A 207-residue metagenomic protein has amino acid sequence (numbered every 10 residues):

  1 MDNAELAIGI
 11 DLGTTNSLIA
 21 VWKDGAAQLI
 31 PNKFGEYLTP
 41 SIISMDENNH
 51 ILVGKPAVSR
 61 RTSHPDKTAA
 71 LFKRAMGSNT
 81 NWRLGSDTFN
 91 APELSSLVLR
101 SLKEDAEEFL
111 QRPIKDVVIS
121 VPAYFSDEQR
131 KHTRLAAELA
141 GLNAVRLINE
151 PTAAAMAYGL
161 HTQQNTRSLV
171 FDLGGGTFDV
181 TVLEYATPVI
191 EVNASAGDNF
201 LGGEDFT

Functional and structural regions predicted by a protein language model:
M1-S78, W82-T88, E104-T207: Oxyanion-binding/catalytic loops of NTP- or PPi-dependent enzymes
D87-L97: Conserved AMP-binding/adenylate-forming core of the ANL superfamily
S96-A106: Short, well-ordered amphipathic alpha-helical segments that serve as non-catalytic structural scaffolds within diverse
